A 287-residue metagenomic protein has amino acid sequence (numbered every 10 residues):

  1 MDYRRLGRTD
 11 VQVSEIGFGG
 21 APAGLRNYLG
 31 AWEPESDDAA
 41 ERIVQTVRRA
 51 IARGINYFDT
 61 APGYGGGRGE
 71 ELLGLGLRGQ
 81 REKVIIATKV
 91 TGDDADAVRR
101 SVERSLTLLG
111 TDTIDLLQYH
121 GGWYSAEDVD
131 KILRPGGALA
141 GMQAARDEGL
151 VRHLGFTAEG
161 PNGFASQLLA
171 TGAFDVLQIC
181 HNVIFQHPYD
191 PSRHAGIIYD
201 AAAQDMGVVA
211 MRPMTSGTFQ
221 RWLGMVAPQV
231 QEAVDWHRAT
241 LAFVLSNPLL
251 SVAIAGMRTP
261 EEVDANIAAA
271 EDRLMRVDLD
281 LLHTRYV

Functional and structural regions predicted by a protein language model:
M1-V84: N-terminal binding-site loop/beta-alpha segment at the start of enzyme catalytic domains that lines or forms
Y3, A40, G121-V287: Beta/alpha (TIM)-barrel catalytic core signal, keyed to glycine-rich beta->alpha loops juxtaposed to Asp/Glu that bind
L6, F18, A50, F58 (+10 more regions): Conserved, mostly hydrophobic/aromatic
R8-D10, A52, G74-E82, E103-D112 (+2 more regions): Acidic (Asp/Glu)-rich catalytic clusters
A23-E41, A87-A97, G224-V234: Active-site mouth loops of central-metabolism enzymes
E33-A50, A95-G110, G160-L169, W236-F243: Short, acidic/polar
A61-E70, T91-V98, Y124-A126, N162 (+1 more regions): Acidic-and-aromatic substrate-binding clefts and catalytic sites of carbohydrate-active enzymes
L106-V129: Active-site groove signature of glycoside hydrolases
